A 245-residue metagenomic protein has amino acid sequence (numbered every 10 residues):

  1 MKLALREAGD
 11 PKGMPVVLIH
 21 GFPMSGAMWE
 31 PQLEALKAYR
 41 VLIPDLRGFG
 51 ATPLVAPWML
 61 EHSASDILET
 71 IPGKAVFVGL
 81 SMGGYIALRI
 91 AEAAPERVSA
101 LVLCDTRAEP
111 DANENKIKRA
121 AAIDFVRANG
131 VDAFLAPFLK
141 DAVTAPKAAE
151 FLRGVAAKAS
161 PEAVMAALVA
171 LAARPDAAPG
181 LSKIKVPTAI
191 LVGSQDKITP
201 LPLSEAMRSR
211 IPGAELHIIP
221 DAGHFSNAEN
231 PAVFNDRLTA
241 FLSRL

Functional and structural regions predicted by a protein language model:
R6, D10, A27-E34, Y39-V78 (+2 more regions): Active-site loop/oxyanion-hole signature of alpha/beta-hydrolase fold enzymes
G21-M24, S81: Active-site glycine-rich loops that stabilize anionic/oxyanionic intermediates across multiple enzyme folds
G79, G83, A87: Gly/Ala-rich beta-loop-alpha elbow adjacent to hydrolase catalytic centers
L88-A93, R97-L135: Flexible "cap/lid" loop of the alpha/beta hydrolase fold
D111-E114, A128-K183: Conserved alpha/beta-hydrolase catalytic His-Asp/Glu region
I184, I190-V192, D196: Short beta-strand/loop motif that positions the catalytic acidic residue of the alpha/beta-hydrolase fold
E205-H224: Catalytic histidine neighborhood in serine/cysteine hydrolases with alpha/beta-hydrolase-type architecture
A222-N235: Catalytic histidine-centered segment of alpha/beta-hydrolase-like enzymes
